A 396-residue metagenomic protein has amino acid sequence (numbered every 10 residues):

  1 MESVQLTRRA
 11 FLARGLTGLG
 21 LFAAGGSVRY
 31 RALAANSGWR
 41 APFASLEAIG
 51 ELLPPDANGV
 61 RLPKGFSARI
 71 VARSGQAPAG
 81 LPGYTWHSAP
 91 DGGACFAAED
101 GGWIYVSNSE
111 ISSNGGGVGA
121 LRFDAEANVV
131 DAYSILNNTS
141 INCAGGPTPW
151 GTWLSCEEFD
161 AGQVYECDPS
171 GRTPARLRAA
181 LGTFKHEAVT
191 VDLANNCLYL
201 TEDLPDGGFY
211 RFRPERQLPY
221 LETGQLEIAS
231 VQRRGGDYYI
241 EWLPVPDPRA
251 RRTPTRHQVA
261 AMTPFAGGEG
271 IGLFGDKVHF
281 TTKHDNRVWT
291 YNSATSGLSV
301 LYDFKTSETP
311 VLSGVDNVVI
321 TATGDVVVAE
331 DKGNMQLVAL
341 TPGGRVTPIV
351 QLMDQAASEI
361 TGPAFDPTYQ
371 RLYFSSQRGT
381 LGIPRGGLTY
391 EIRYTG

Functional and structural regions predicted by a protein language model:
M1-L19: N-terminal secretory signal peptides and thylakoid transit peptides that target proteins across membranes
Q5, G25-K64, A68: C-terminal segment of N-terminal export signals and the immediately downstream linker at the start of the mature
D56-S74, Y84, F123-L136, Y165-K185 (+4 more regions): Blade-edge beta-strand/turn elements of extracellular beta-propeller and related beta-sheet repeat scaffolds
Y84-E99, N138-P149, T183-C197, V259-K277 (+2 more regions): Beta-rich, blade/repeat-based domains predominating in secreted/periplasmic proteins but also intracellular
Y105-I111, S155-E158, L200-D203, F280-H284 (+2 more regions): Conserved beta-strand positions in repeat-built beta-propeller and related beta-rich domains
R252-V300: Beta-propeller domains
K283, T309-R345: Loop/turn-rich, solvent-exposed surfaces of beta-rich toroidal or solenoidal domains
A364-G396: Blade-level signature of beta-propeller repeat domains, shared across WD40, Kelch, NHL, RCC1 and BNR/Asp-box propellers
